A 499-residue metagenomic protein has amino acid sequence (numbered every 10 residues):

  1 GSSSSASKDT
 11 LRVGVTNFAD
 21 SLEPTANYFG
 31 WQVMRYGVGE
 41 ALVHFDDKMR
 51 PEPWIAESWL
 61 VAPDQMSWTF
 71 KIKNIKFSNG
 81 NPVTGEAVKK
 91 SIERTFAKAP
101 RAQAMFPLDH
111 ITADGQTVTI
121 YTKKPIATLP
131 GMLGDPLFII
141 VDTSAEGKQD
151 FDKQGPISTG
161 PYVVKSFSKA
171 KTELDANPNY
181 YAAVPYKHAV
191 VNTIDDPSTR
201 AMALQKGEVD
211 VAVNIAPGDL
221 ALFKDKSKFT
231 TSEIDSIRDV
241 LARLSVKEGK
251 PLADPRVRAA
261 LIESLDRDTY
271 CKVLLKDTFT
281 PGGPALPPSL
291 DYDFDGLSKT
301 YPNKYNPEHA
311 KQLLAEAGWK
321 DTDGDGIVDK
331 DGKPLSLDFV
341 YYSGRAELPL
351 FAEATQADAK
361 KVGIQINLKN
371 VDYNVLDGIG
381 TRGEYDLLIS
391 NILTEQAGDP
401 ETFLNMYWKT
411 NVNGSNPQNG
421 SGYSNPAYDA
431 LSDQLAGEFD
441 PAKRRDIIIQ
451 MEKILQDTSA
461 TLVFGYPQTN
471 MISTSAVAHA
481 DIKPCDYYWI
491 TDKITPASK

Functional and structural regions predicted by a protein language model:
G14-P63, K71, E93, I157 (+1 more regions): N-terminal lobe/hinge region of extracytoplasmic solute-binding protein
R50, G134-V184, H188, P307-E308 (+1 more regions): Gly/Pro-rich hinge or "lid" segments in bacterial periplasmic/extracellular proteins
E57-A99, T119, P251-A253: Aromatic- and charge-enriched surface segment that lines or borders ligand/interaction sites
D64-S67, Q103-A145: Surface-exposed binding/hinge segments that line and control ligand-binding clefts or catalytic entry sites
N177-L222, E353, Q365-N367, D372-Y373: Ligand-site clamp/hinge motif
L265-G296, E347-Q356, G380-K499: Detector for C-terminal structural segments
P281-T322, S343-L350: Structural transition elements
K320-E395, T469: Ligand/substrate-recognition segments at binding pockets and active sites
